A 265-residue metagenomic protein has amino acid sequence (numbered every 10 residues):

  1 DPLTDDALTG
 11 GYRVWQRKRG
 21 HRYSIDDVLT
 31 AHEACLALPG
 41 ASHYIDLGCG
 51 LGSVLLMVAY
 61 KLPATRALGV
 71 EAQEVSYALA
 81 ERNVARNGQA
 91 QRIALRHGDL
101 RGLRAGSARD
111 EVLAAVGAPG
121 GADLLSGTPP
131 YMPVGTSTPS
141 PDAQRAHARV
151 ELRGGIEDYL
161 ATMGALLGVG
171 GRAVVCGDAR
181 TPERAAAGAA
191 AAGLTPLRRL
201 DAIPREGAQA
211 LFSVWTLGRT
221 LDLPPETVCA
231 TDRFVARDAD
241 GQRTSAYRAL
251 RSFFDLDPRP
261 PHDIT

Functional and structural regions predicted by a protein language model:
D1-L38: Class I SAM-dependent transferase core
W15, A94-R96, L197-L200: General small-molecule cofactor/ligand-binding pocket signal
Y23, A122, T136, R205-E206 (+1 more regions): Hydrophobic/basic alpha-helical segments enriched in Actinobacteria
T30, T128, Y159, L217: Residue-level signal for inorganic ion chemistry
H32-G117, G121-G127, P133-P141: Conserved SAM/SAH cofactor-binding pocket of Class I
P129-D158: Mobile active-site "lid"/loop adjacent to the S-adenosyl-L-methionine
R153-A210: Conserved Class I SAM-dependent methyltransferase catalytic core
Q209-T265: SAM/dcSAM-binding transferase cores
